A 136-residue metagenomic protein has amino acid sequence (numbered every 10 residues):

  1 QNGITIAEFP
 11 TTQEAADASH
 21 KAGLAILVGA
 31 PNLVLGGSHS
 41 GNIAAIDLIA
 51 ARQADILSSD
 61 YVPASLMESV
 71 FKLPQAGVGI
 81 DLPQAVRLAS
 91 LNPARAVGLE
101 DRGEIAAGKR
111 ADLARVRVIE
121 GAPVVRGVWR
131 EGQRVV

Functional and structural regions predicted by a protein language model:
Q1-N2: Membrane-embedded hairpin module used as a gating/binding unit in multi-pass transport and secretion proteins
T5-A16, V34-N42: A general structural motif
T5-A7, D55, D112, R126: Conserved acidic residues
P10, V28-G29, A45, R130-V136: A signal for specific C-terminal beta-sheet/loop modules enriched in small/flexible residues with GP/PG/PP motifs
A22-N32, G36-V116: His/Asp/Glu-enriched, well-ordered alpha-helical/loop segment that forms or immediately abuts the divalent-metal
R95, A107-V136: C-terminal cap of metal-dependent C-N hydrolases
